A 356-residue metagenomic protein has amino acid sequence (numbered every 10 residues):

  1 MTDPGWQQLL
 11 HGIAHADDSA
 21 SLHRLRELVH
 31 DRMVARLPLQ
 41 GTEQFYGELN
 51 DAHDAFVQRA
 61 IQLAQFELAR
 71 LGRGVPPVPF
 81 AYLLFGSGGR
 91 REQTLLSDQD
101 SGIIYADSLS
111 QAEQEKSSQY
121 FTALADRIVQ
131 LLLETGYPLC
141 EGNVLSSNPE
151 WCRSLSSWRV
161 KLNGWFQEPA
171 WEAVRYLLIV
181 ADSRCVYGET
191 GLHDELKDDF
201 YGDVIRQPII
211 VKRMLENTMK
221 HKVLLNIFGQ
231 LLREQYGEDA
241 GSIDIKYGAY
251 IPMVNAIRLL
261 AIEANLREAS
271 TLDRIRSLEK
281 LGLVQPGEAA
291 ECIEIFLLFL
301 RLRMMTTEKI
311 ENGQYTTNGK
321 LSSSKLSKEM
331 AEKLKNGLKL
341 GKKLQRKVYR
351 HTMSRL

Functional and structural regions predicted by a protein language model:
M1-L68: N-terminal regions immediately upstream of nucleotidyltransferase
R32-Q40, S108, E263, V348 (+1 more regions): Secondary-structure edge/capping motif, primarily at the C-terminal ends of alpha-helices and the immediately following
L37-G47, A106-Q114, Y236-G241, L283-V284 (+1 more regions): Glycine- and acidic
Q44, H53, V57-E115, T122: Active-site nucleotide-donor binding segment shared across nucleotidyl transfer reactions
F56-L63, E67, R127, L131 (+6 more regions): Generic, well-ordered alpha-helical scaffold segments in large soluble proteins
A123-G248, P252: Conserved NTP/Mg2+-binding pocket subregion across the NTase superfamily
Y201-L356: Conserved nucleotidyltransferase catalytic core and NTase-mimicking acidic/glycine-rich helix/loop elements in nucleic
